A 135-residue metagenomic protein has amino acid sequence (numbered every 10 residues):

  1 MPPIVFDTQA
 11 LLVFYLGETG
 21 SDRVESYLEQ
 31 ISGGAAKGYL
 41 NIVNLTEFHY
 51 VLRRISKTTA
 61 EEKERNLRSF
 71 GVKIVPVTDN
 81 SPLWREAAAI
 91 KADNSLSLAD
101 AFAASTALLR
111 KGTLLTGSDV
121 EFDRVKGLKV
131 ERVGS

Functional and structural regions predicted by a protein language model:
M1-L40, R53-R65, V120: Short, well-structured N-terminal submotif of metal-dependent ribonuclease cores
M1-P3, K73-I74, A104-S135: Acidic, PIN/NYN-like endoribonuclease modules and their adjacent C-terminal/linker elements
F6-D7, L40-I42, S95-S97, S118-D119 (+1 more regions): Histidine- and aromatic-rich ligand-binding microenvironments
V13-Y15, V51, V125, V133: Residues that scaffold the ATP/ADP-binding catalytic core of kinase and kinase-like folds
S32, R68, L108: Anion (oxyanion) recognition and catalysis
L45, N66-F70: Short linear capping/connector segments at secondary-structure termini
K73-G117: Active-site neighborhoods of divalent-metal-dependent phosphate/nucleic-acid chemistry enzymes
